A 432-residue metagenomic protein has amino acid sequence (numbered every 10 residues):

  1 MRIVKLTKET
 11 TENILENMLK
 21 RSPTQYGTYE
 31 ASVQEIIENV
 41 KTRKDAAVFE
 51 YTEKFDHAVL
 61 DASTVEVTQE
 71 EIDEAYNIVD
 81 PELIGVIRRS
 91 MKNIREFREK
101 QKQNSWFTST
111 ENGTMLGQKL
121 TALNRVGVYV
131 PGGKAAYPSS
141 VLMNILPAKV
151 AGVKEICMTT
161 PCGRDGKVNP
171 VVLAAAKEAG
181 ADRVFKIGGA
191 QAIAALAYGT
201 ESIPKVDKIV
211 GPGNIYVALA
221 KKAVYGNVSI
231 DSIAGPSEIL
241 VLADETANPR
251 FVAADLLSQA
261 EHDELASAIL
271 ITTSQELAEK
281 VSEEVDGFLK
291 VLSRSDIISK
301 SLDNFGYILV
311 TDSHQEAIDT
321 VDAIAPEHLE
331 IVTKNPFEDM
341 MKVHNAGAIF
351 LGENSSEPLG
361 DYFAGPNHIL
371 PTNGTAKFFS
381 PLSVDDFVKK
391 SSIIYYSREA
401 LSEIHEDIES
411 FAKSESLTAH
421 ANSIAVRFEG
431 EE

Functional and structural regions predicted by a protein language model:
M1-N124: N-terminal Rossmann-like NAD(P)+-binding subdomain of aldehyde/semialdehyde dehydrogenases
T108-A174: Conserved small-residue-rich beta-alpha loop and adjacent elements that most often cradle the phosphate/pyrophosphate
M143-K154, K177-A179, A197-I203, K221-A223 (+1 more regions): Alpha-helix C-terminal capping segments
K154-R164, A268-S274, G352: Short internal beta-strands
G180-S258, H262-S267: Conserved NAD(P)+-binding/catalytic subdomain of aldehyde/semialdehyde dehydrogenases
V210-P212, S232-A243, Q259-S282, I298-L309 (+4 more regions): Short loop-to-beta-strand entry elements in the cores of soluble alpha/beta enzymes
D322-E432: C-terminal core of ALDH-fold dehydrogenases
